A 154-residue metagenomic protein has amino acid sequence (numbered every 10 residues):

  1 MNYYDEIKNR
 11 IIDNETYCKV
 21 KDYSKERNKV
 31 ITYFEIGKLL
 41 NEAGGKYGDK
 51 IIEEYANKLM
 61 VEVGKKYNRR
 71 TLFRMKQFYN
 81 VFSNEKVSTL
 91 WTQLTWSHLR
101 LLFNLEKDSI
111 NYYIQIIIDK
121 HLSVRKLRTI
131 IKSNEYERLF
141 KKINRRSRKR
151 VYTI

Functional and structural regions predicted by a protein language model:
M1-I154: Basic, low-complexity intrinsically disordered segments
